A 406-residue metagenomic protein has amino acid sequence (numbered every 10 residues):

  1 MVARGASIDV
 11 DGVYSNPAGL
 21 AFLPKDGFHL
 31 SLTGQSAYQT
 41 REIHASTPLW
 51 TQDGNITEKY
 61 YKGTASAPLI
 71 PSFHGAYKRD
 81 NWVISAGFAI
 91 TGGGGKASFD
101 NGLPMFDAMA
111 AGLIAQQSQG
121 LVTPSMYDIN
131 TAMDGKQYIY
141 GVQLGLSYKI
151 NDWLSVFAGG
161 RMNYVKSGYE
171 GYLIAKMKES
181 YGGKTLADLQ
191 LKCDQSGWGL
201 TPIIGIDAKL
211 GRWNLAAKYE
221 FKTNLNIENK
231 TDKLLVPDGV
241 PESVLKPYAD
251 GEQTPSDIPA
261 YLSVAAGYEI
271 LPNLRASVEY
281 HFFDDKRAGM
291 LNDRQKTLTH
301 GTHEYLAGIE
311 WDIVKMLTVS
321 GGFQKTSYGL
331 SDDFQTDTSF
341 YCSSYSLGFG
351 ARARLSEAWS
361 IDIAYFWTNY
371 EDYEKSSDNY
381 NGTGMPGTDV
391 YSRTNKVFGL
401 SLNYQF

Functional and structural regions predicted by a protein language model:
M1-G93, F340, F366: N-terminal, post-signal peptide beta-strand-biased segments of exported outer-membrane/organellar beta-barrel and other
A3-I8, K25, I70-F406: Outer-membrane beta-barrel porins/channels
